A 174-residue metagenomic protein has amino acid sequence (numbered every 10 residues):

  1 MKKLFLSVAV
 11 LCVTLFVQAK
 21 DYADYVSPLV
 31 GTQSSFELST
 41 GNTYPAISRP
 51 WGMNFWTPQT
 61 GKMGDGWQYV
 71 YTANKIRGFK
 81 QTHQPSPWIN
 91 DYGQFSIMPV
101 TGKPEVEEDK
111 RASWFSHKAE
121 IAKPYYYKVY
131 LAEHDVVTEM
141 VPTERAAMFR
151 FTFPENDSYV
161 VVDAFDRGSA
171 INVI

Functional and structural regions predicted by a protein language model:
M1-L4: Positively charged n-region of N-terminal signal peptides that target proteins for export
L6-S7, Q84: Short amphipathic alpha-helical "recognition" segments used for binding
A9-Q18: Hydrophobic h-region of N-terminal signal peptides that target proteins for export in Gram-negative bacteria
K20-I174: Accessory carbohydrate-recognition regions in carbohydrate-active enzymes
